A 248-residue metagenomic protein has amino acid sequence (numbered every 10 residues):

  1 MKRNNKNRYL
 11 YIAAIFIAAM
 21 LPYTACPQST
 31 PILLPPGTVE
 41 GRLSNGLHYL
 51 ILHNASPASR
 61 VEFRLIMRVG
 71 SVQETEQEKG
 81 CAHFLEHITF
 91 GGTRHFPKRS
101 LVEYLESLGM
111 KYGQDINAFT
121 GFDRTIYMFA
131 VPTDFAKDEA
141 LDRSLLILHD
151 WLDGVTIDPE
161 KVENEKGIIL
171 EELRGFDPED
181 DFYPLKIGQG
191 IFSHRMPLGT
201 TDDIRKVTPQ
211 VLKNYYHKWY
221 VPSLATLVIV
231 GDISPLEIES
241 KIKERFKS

Functional and structural regions predicted by a protein language model:
K2-I12: Bacterial N-terminal signal peptides that target proteins for export
N7-Y9, L21, L47, T125 (+2 more regions): Intrinsically disordered, low-complexity segments enriched in small/polar residues
R8, I15, G41-R42, T75-E76 (+5 more regions): Alpha-helical protein-protein interaction elements
I12-P22: Bacterial N-terminal signal peptides
A13-I15, P27, H53, R94 (+4 more regions): Generic alpha-helical secondary structure signal
A14, T125-Y127, E244: Short non-domain terminal segments
Y23-E103, E139, L146, D202 (+1 more regions): His/Glu-rich zincin catalytic helix
T93-R94, L101-Y215: Acidic/histidine-enriched segments that form metal/cofactor-coordinating and catalytic pocket/exosite environments
